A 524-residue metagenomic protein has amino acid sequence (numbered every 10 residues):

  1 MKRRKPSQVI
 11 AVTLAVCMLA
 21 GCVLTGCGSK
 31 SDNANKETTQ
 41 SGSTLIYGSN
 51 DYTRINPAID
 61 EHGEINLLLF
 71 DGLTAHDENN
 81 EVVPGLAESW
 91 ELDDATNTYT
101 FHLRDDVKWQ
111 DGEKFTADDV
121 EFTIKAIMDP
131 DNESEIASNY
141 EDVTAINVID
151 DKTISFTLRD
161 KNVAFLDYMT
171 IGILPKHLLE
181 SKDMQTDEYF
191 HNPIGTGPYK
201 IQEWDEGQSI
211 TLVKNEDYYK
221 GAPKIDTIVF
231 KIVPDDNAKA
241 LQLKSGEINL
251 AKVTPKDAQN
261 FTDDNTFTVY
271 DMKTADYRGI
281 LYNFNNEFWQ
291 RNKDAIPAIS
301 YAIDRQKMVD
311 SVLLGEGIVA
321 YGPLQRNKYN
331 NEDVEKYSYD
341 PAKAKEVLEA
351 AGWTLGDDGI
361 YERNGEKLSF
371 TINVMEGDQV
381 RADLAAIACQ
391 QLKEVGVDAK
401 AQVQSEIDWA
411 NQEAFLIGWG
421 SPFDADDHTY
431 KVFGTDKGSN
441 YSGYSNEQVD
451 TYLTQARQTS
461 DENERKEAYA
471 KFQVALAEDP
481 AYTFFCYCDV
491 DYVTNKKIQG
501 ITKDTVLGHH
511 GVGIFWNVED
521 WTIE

Functional and structural regions predicted by a protein language model:
G48-D94, K125, I194: N-terminal lobe/hinge region of extracytoplasmic solute-binding protein
G48-N66, L86, E113, F165-L174 (+2 more regions): A structural "hinge/loop" feature
D77, E81, T170-P223, T227 (+3 more regions): Gly/Pro-rich hinge or "lid" segments in bacterial periplasmic/extracellular proteins
E88-E133, S155, W289: Aromatic- and charge-enriched surface segment that lines or borders ligand/interaction sites
E91, A137-E180: Surface-exposed binding/hinge segments that line and control ligand-binding clefts or catalytic entry sites
D205, A302-E332, V380-C389, A410-E524: Detector for C-terminal structural segments
N215-F261, C389, D398-K400: Ligand-site clamp/hinge motif
W289-K293, V319-G356, E376-A382: Structural transition elements
